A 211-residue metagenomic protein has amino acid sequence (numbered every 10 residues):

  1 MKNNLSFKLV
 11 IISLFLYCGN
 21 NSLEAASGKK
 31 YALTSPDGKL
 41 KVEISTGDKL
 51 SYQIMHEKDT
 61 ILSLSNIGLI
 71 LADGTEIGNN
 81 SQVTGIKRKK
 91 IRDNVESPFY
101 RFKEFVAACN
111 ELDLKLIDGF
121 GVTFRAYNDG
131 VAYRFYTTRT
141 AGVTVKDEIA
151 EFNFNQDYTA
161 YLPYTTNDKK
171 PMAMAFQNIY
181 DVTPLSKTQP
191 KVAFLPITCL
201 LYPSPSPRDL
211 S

Functional and structural regions predicted by a protein language model:
M1-K29: Bacterial Sec-dependent N-terminal signal peptides
S27-I67, F124, N128-G130: Beta-strand-rich N-terminal accessory domains
I44, F105-Q156: Acidic, contiguous internal or C-terminal segments within carbohydrate-active enzymes that form a structured patch used
K49-M55, L112-L114, I197: Short polybasic amphipathic segments
E57-L116, T159-Y164: A low-complexity, Ser/Thr/Gly/Pro-enriched, surface-exposed linker/loop concept that marks segments flanking
A141, D147-V182: An exposed acidic His-Trp-rich patch
T188, F194-T198: Intrinsically disordered, low-complexity N-terminal segments that are enriched in acidic
Y202-S211: Single conserved hydrophobic/aromatic residue that forms the stacking wall/gate of nucleotide- or nucleobase-binding
